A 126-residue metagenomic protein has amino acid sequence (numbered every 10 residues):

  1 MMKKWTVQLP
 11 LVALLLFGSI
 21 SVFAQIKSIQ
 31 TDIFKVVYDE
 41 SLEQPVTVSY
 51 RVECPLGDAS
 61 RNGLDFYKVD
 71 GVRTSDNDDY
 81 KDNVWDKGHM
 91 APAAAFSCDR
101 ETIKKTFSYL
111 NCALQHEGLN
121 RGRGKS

Functional and structural regions predicted by a protein language model:
M1-P10: Bacterial N-terminal signal peptides that target proteins for export
P10-S19: Bacterial N-terminal signal peptides
S21-S126: Domain-level detector for secreted/extracellular nuclease and nuclease-toxin modules, and for the ENPP-like C-terminal
